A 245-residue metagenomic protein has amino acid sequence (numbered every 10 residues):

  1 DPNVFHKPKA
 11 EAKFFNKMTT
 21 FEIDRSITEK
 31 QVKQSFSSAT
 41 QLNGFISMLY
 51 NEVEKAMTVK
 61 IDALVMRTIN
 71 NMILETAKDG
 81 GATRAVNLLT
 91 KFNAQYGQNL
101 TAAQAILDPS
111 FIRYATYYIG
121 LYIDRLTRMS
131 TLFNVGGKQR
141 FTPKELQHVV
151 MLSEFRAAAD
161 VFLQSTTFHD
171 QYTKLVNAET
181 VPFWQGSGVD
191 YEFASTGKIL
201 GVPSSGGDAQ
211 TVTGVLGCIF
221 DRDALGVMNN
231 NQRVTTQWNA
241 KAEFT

Functional and structural regions predicted by a protein language model:
D1-E11: An N-terminal, globular interaction/scaffold subdomain
P2-N3, I23, T213-G217: Short linear motifs at secondary-structure transitions and domain/linker junctions
N3, N16, N43, N51 (+8 more regions): Detector for Asparagine
K9-F14, V135-K138: Intrinsically disordered, low-complexity boundary segments flanking structured domains
E11-R84, A240-E243: Long, contiguous amphipathic alpha-helices that act as assembly "spine/axial" helices in icosahedral shell and virion
K78-I199, L216: Extended, solvent-exposed, turn-rich assembly/linker loops in the middle of proteins
Q171-T245: Extended, compositionally biased alpha-helical segments that mediate assembly or anchoring
